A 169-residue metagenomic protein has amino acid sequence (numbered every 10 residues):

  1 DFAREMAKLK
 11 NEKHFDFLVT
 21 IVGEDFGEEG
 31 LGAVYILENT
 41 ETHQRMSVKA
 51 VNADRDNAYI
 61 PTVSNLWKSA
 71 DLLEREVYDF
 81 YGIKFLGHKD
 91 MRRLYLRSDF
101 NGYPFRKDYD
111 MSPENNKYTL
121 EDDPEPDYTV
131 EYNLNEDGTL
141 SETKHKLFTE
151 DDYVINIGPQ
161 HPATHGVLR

Functional and structural regions predicted by a protein language model:
D1-R169: Terminal low-complexity/charged segments
